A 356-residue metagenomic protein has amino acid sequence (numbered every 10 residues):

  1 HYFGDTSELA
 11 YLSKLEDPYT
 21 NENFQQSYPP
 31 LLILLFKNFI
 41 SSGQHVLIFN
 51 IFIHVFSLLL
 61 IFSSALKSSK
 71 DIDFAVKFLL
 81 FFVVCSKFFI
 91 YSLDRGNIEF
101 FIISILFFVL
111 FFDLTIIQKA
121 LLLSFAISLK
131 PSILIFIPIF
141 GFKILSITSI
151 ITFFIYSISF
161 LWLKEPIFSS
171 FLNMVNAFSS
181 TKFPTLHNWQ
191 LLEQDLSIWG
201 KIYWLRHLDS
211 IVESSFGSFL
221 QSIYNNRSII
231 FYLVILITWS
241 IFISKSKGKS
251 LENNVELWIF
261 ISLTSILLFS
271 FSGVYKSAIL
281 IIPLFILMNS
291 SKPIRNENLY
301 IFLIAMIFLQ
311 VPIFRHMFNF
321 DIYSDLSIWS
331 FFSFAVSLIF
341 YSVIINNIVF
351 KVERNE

Functional and structural regions predicted by a protein language model:
H1-Q118, I144-V274: Primarily membrane-embedded glycan-assembly and transfer machineries that use lipid-linked glycans
V55-F56, S128-P131, F308: Membrane-embedded alpha-helical segments of transport systems, primarily multispan ion/solute transporters
Y91, G96-E99, F269-L280, Q310-L326: Membrane helix-loop boundary segments at the extracytoplasmic
Q118-G141, I261-L268: Membrane-interface alpha helices of multi-pass inner-membrane proteins
A120-L123, S169-V175, I279-I282, E297-M306 (+1 more regions): A cytosolic-side transmembrane-helix exit/cap motif
I135, G273-N289: Hydrophobic/aromatic-rich transmembrane helices and adjacent perimembrane loops
G141-F153, I294-I301: Membrane-interfacial entry segments at the cytosolic side of transmembrane helices
I286-E356: Aromatic-enriched
